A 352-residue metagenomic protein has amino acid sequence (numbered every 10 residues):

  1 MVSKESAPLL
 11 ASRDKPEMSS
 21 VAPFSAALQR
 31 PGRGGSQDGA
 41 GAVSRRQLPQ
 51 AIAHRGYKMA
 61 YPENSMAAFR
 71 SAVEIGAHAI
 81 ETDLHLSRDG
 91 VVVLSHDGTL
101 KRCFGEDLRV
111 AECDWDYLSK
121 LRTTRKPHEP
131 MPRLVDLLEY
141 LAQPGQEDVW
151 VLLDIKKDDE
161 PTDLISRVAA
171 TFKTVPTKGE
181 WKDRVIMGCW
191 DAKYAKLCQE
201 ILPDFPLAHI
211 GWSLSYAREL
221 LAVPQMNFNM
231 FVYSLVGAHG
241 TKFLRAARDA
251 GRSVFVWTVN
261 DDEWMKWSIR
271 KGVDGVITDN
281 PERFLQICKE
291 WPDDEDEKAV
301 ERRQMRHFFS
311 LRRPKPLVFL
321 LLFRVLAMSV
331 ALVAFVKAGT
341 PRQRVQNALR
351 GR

Functional and structural regions predicted by a protein language model:
V2-S36, A208-R352: C-terminal active-site rim and adjoining tail of enzyme catalytic domains
P23-Q29, G34-A42, H96-P206, W212 (+3 more regions): Metal-dependent phosphodiesterase/phospholipase catalytic core, i.e., the His/Asp/Glu-rich active-site region
G39-A60, G240-A246: N-terminal small/glycine-rich loop or linker at the start of catalytic domains across soluble metabolic enzymes
A51-A53, I80-T82, V151-L153, V185-G188 (+4 more regions): Hydrophobic faces of well-ordered beta-strands that scaffold small-molecule active sites in alpha/beta enzyme cores
H54, A72, D83, L118 (+7 more regions): Conserved, mostly hydrophobic/aromatic
A68-L86, A222-F228: Catalytic domains of carbohydrate-active enzymes, especially glycoside hydrolases
G90: Phosphate/adenylate-binding glycine loop and adjacent helical scaffold
